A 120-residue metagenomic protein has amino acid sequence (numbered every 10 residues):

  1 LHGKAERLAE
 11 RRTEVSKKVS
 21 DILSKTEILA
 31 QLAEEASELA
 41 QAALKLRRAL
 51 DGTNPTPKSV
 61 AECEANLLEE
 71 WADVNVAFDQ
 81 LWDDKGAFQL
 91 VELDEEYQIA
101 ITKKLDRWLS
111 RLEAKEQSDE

Functional and structural regions predicted by a protein language model:
A5-E120: Flexible "arm" and connector segments at domain edges
